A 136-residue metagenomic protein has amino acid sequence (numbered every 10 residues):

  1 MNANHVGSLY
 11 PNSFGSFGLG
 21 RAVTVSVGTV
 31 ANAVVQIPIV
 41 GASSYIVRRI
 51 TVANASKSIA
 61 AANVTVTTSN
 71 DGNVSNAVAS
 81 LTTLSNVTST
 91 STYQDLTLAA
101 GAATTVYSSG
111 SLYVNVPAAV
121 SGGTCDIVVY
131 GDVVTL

Functional and structural regions predicted by a protein language model:
N2-L136: Surface-exposed, low-hydrophobicity beta-strand/loop segments enriched in small/polar/acidic residues
